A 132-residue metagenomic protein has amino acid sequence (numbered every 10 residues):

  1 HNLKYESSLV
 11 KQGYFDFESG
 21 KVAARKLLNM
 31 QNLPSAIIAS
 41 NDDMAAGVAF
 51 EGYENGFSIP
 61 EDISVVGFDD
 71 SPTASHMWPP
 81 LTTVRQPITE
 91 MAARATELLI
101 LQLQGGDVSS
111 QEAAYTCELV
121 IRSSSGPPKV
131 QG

Functional and structural regions predicted by a protein language model:
H1-G132: Bacterial carbohydrate/catabolite-sensing allosteric modules
